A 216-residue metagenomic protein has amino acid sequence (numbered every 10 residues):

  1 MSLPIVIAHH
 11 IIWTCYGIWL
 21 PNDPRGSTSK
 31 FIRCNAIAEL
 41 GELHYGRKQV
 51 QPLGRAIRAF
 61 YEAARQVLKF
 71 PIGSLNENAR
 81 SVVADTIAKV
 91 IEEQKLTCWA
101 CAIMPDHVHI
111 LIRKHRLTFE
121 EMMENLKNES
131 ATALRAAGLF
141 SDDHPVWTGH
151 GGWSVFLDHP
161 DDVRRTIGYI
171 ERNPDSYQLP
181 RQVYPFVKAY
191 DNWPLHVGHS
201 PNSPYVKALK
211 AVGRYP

Functional and structural regions predicted by a protein language model:
M1-P216: Short catalytic/metal-binding and nucleic-acid-binding patches
